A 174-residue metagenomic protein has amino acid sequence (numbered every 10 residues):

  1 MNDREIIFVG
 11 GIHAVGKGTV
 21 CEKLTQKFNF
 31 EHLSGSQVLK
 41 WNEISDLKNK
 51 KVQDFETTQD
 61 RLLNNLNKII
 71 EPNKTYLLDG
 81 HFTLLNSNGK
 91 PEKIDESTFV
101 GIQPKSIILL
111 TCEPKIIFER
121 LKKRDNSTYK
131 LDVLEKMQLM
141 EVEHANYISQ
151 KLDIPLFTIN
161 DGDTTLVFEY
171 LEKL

Functional and structural regions predicted by a protein language model:
V9: Hydrophobic anchor at the beta1->P-loop junction of P-loop NTPases
I12: P-loop (Walker A) phosphate-binding loop of NTP-binding proteins
V15: ATP-binding Walker
G18: Walker A/P-loop
E22-N64: Conserved substrate/cofactor phosphate-moiety recognition/catalytic segment in nucleotide-dependent phosphotransferases
P72-G80: Loop/turn-to-beta-strand initiation segments
H81-R124: ATP-dependent NMP and nucleoside kinases share a basic, alpha-helical "lid"
S127-L166: Small-molecule kinase domains that catalyze NTP-dependent phosphoryl transfer to phosphate-bearing small molecules
